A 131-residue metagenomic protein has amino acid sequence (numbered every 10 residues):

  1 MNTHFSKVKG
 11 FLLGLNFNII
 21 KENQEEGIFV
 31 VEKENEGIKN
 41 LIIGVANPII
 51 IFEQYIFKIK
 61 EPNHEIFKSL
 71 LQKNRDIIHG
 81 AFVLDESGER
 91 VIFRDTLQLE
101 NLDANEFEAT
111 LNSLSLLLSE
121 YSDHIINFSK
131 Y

Functional and structural regions predicted by a protein language model:
M1-I38, D76, V83-D85: Charge-rich, low-complexity N-terminal segments
E25-G27, P48, E89: Beta-strand-connecting loop/turn residues
E34-K58: Long, continuous compositionally biased terminal/linker segments
I51-R90, T96: Short, internal acidic amphipathic alpha-helical interface segments that mediate docking to partner proteins
V83-S113: A short, solvent-exposed beta-edge/loop patch
L116: Long, contiguous binding/interaction regions
S119-I125: C-terminal partner/receptor-binding element of secreted or periplasmic proteins
I126-Y131: Short, highly charged C-terminal tails/helix-capping segments
